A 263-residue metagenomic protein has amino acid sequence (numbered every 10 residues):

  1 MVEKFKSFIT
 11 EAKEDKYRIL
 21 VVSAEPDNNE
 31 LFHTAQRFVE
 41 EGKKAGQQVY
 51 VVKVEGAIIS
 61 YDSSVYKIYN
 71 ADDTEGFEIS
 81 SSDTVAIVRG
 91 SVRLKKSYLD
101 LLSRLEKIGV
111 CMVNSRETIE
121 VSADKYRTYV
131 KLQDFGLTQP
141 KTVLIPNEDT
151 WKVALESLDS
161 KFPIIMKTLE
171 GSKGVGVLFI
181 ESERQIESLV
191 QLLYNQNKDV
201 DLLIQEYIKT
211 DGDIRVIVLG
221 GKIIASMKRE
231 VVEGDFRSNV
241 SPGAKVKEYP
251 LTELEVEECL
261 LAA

Functional and structural regions predicted by a protein language model:
M1-Y17: Charge-dense, intrinsically disordered terminal/linker segments
Y17-R18, Q48: Residues at the starts of beta-strands that form the adenosine-phosphate
R18-A24, A35-Q36, Y69, S80-S81 (+4 more regions): Active-site nucleotide/adenylate-binding loops and adjacent lid/helix of ATP-dependent enzymes
P26-K141: Conserved N-proximal alpha/beta basic substrate-recognition cap immediately N-terminal to, or forming the N-lobe
L31-F32, S97-L99, V175-G176, I214 (+1 more regions): Short glycine-/acidic-enriched loop or helix-start segments at secondary-structure transitions that form or flank
L189-V190, Q205, D213-V231, A262: Beta-strand scaffold of nucleotide-dependent catalytic cores
D201, E206, R237-A263: A long amphipathic alpha-helix within ATP-dependent nucleotide-binding catalytic cores
